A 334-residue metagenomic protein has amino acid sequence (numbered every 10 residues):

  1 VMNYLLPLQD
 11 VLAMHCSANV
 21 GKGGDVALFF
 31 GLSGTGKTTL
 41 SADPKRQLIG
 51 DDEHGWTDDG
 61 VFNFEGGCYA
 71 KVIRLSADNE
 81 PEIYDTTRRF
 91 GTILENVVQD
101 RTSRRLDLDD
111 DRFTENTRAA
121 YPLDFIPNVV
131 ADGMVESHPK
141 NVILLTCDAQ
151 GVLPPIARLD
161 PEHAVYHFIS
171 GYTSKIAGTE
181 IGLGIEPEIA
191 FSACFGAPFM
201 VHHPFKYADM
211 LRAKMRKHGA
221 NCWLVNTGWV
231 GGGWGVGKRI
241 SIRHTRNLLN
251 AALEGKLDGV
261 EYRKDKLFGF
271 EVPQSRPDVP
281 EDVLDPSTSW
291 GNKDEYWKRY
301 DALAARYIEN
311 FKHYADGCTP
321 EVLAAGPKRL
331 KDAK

Functional and structural regions predicted by a protein language model:
V1-L5: Charged, amphipathic alpha-helical linker segments immediately N-terminal to NTP-binding catalytic cores
P7, H15-S17, G21-L32, A42-K45 (+3 more regions): Glycine-rich, often acidic-flanked micro-motifs that create phosphate/phosphodiester-binding or positioning elements
M14, A18-G24, A324, K328-A333: Catalytic cores of phosphodiester-bond-cleaving enzymes
K37: Conserved lysine of the Walker
L48-I49: Cys/His-rich finger/ribbon microdomains and the adjacent scaffold used for macromolecule binding/structural
D52: A cross-family detector of function-defining hotspots
V283, T288-K334: Generic C-terminus detector
